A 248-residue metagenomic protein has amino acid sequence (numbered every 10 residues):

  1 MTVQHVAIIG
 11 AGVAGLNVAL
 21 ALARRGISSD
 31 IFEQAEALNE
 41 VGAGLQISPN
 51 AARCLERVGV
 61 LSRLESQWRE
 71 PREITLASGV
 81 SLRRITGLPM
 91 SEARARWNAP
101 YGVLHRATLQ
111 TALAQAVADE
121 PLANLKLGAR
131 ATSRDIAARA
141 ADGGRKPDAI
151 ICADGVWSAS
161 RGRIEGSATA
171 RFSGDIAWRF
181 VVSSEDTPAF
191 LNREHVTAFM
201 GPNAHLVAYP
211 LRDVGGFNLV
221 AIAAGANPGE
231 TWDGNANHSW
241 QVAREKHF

Functional and structural regions predicted by a protein language model:
T2-V6, A23, S48-S183, A226-V242: Conserved N-terminal helical subregion
V6-I8, S29: Conserved hydrophobic helix-helix packing surfaces used for dimerization/oligomerization
A11-G12: Glycine-rich Rossmann-fold phosphate-binding loop(s) that bind the pyrophosphate of adenine dinucleotide cofactors
G15-L16: N-terminal Rossmann-fold NAD(P) dinucleotide-binding loop
A23-A43: Glycine-rich FAD pyrophosphate-binding loop
G26-S28, L122, G216: A generic structural signal for alpha->beta connector loops
E194-G229, E245-H247: Active-site substrate-recognition segment that forms the wall of the catalytic cavity or substrate channel
